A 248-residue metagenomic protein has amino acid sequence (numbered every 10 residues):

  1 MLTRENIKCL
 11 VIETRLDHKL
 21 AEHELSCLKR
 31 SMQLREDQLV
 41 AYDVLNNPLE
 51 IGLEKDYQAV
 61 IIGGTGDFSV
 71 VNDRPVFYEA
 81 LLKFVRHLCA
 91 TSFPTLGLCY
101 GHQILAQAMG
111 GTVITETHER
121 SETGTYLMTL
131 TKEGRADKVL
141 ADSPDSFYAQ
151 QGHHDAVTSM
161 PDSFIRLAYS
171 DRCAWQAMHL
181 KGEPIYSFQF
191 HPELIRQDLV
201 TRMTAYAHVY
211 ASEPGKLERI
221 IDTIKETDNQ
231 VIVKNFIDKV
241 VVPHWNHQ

Functional and structural regions predicted by a protein language model:
L2-N6, V11-T14, F84, A90 (+1 more regions): Amide-donor transfer/coupling interface in amidating biosynthetic enzymes
T3-S31, Y42-L45: N-terminal beta1-alpha1 ligand-phosphate binding loop
A21-E22, I51, V70-D73, A106-A108 (+3 more regions): Short glycine-/acidic-enriched loop or helix-start segments at secondary-structure transitions that form or flank
L34-L96: Flexible gly/pro-rich beta->alpha loop and the following alpha-helix that scaffold active-site loops
L88-T112: Catalytic nucleophile loop
V113-H118: A short alpha->loop->secondary-structure connector
E119-G124: Short Pro/Gly-enriched coil loops immediately N-terminal to beta-strands
